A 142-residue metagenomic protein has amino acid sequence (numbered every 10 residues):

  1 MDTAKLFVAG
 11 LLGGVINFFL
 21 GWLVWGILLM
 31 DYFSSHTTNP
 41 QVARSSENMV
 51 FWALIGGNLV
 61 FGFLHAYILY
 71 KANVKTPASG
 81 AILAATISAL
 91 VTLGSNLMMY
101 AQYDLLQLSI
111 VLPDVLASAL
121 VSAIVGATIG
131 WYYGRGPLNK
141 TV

Functional and structural regions predicted by a protein language model:
M1-V142: Juxtamembrane/disordered regions of integral membrane proteins
